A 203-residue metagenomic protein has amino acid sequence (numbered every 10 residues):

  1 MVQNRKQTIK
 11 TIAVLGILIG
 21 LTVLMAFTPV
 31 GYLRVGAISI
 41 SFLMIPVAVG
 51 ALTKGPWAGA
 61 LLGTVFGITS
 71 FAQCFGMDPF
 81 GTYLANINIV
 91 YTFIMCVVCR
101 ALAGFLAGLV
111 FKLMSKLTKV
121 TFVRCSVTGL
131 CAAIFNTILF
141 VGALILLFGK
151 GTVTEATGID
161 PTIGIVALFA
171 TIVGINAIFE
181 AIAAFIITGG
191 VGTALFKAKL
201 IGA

Functional and structural regions predicted by a protein language model:
M1-A203: Loop-helix junctions at membrane interfaces
